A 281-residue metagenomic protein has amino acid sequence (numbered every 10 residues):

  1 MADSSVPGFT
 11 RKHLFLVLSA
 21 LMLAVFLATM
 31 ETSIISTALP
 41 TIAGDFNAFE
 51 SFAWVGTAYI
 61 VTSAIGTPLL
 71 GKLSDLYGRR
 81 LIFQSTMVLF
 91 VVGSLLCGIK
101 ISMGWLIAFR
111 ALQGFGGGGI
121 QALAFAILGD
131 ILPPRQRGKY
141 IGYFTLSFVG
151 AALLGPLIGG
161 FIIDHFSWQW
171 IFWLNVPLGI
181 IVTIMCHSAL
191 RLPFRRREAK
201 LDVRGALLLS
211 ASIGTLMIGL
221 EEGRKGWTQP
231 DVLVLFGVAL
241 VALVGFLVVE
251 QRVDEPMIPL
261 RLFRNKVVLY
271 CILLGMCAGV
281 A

Functional and structural regions predicted by a protein language model:
A2-S188: Transmembrane-helix bundle of Major Facilitator Superfamily
D3-G8, T183-S210, Q251-K266: Flexible interhelical linker loops that connect adjacent transmembrane helices in multi-pass membrane transporters
T10-M22, M103, V203-A206, A211 (+1 more regions): Primarily residues marking transmembrane-helix entry/exit sites
V17-L23, L27-M30, I35-T37, A53-A58 (+5 more regions): 12-transmembrane solute porter fold
T41-G44, D164, I218-Q229, M257-L260: Membrane-interface helix termini and inter-helical loops of multi-pass transporters
S85, R137-S147, E198-L208, V232 (+1 more regions): Cytoplasmic-side transmembrane-helix entry/capping segments in multi-pass membrane proteins
M103, S167, L192-A199, E222-T228: Membrane-interface helix caps and helix-loop-helix hairpins in membrane proteins
V176-R195, S210-E222, V238-V253: C-terminal membrane-cytosol helix-exit motif in multi-pass small-molecule transporters
